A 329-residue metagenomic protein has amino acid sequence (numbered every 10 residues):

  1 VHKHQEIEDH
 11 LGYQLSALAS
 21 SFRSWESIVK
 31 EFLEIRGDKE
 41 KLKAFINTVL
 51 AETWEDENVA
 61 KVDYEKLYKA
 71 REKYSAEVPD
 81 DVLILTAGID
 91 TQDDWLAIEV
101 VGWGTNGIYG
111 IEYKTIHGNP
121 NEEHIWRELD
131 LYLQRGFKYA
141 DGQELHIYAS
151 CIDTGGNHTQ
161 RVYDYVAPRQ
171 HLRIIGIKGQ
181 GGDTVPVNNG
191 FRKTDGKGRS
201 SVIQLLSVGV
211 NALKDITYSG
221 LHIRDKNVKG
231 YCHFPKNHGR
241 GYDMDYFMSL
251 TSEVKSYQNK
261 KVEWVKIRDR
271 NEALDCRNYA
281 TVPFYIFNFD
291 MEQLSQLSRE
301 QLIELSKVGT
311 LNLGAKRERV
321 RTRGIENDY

Functional and structural regions predicted by a protein language model:
V1-T86: A contiguous, basic/glycine-rich beta-loop/short-helix subdomain that forms a polymer-engagement track
H2, N121-A140, G156-R173: ASCE P-loop NTPase helicase motor core
E8-D9, P79-L85, T91-L96, G104-T105 (+5 more regions): Short, well-ordered loop/turn elements at secondary-structure boundaries
L18, T91-D94, V101-T105, S150-N157 (+2 more regions): An acidic- and aromatic-residue-enriched active-site/binding cleft used to recognize and process polar
R23-W25, V49, N58, L96-E99 (+2 more regions): Short helix/loop capping segments that flank catalytic or ligand/cofactor-binding pockets
I35-K39, E57, V82, T86-A87 (+4 more regions): Short, charged/polar micro-motifs that form catalytic or ligand-binding hotspots
V49, N157-K316, N327: C-terminal nuclease/phosphodiesterase catalytic domains that cleave nucleic-acid phosphodiester bonds
E52-L83, D93-A149, K316-Y329: Nucleic-acid-processing active sites and adjacent nucleic-acid-binding tracks, predominantly divalent metal-dependent
